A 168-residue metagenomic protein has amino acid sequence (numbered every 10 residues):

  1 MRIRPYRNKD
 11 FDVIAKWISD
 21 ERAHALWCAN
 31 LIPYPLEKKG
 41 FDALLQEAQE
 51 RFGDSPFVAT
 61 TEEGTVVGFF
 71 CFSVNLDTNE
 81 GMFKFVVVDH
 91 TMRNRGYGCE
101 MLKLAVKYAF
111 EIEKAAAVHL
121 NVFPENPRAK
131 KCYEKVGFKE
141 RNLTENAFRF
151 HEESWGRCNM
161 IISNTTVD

Functional and structural regions predicted by a protein language model:
M1-R2: Extreme N-terminal starter segment of soluble prokaryotic enzymes
P5-N8, S19-R93, L102, Y108 (+2 more regions): Acetyl-CoA-dependent GNAT
I14-I18: Short, well-ordered alpha-helical segments enriched in acidic and aromatic residues
L36, G96, E100, F150-H151 (+1 more regions): Residues at secondary-structure transition points
F85, D89-K103, I112, A117 (+2 more regions): Conserved glycine-rich acetyl-CoA-binding loop
A116-H119, F123-K130, K135, N146-D168: C-terminal "cap" of GNAT-fold acetyltransferases
E140-L143: A secondary-structure capping/hinge motif
